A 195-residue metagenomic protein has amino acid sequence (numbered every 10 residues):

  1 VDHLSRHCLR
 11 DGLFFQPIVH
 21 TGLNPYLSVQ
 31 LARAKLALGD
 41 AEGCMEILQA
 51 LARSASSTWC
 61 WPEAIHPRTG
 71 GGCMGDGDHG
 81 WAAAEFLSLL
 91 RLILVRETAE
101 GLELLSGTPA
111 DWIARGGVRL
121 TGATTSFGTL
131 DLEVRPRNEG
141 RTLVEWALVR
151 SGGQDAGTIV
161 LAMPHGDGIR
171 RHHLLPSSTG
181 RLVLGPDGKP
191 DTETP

Functional and structural regions predicted by a protein language model:
V1-T98, D155: Active-site core of glycosidic bond-cleaving carbohydrate-active enzymes
T21, W59, T98, T121 (+3 more regions): General N-terminal targeting signals
P25, I113, T124-G128, R137-G140 (+1 more regions): A structural signal for short secondary-structure junctions
W59-I65, T69, I113, T125 (+1 more regions): Intrinsically disordered, low-complexity segments enriched in Ser/Pro/Gly/Ala and basic residues
G77-T129: Catalytic cores of secreted or luminal carbohydrate-active enzymes
R137-P195: C-terminal beta-sandwich/jelly-roll accessory domains of carbohydrate-active enzymes
